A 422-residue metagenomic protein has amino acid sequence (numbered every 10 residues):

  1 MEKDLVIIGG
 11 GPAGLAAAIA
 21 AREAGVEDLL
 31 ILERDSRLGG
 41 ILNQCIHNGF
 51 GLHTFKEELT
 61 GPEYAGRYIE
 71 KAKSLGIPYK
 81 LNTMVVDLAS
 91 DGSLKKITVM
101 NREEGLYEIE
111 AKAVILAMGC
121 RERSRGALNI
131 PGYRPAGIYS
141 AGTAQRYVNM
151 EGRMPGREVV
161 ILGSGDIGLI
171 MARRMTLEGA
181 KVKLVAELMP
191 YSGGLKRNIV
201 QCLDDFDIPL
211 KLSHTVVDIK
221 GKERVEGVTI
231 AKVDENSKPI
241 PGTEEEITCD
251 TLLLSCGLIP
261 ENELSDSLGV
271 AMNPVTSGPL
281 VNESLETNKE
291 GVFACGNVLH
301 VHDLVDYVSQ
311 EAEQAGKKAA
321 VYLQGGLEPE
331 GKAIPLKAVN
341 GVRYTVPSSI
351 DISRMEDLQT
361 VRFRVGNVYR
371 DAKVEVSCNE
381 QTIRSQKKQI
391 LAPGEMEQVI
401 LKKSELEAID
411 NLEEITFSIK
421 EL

Functional and structural regions predicted by a protein language model:
M1-I8, G66-E158, D234-G242, L253 (+1 more regions): FAD-binding core/adjacent interface of flavoenzyme oxidoreductases
K3-I8, P12-R67, K71, P155-I199 (+1 more regions): Beta1-alpha1 glycine-rich phosphate/pyrophosphate-binding loop at the start of Rossmann-like nucleotide-binding domains
A72-V99, T176-E263, D357-Q389: A Rossmann-like FAD-binding core segment of flavoenzymes
L106-Y107, A113-L210, T215-R224, G291 (+2 more regions): Predominantly flavin-linked oxidoreductase catalytic cores and closely associated redox partners
L116, I138-V148, T251-H302: FAD-site-proximal beta/loop scaffold in flavoenzymes
D306, Q314, K318-Q386: Mid-to-C-terminal Rossmann-like scaffold of FAD/NAD(P)H-dependent oxidoreductases
R362, G394-L406: Exposed aromatic-hydrophobic patches
V374-V376, S404-L422: Short, aromatic- and glycine-rich surface loops/edge beta-strands on solvent-exposed regions
